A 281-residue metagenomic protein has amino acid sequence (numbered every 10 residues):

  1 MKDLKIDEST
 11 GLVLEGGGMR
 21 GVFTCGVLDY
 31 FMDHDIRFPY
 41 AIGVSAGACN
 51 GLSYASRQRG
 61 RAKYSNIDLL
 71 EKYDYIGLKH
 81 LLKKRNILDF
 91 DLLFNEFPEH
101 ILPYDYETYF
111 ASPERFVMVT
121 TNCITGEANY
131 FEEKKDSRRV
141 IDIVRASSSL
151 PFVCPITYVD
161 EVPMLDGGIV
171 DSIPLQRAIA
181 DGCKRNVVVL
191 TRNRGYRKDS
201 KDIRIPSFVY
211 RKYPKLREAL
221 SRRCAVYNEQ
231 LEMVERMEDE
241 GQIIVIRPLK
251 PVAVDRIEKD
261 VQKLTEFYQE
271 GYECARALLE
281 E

Functional and structural regions predicted by a protein language model:
M1-V44, L52-E281: Patatin-like phospholipase
